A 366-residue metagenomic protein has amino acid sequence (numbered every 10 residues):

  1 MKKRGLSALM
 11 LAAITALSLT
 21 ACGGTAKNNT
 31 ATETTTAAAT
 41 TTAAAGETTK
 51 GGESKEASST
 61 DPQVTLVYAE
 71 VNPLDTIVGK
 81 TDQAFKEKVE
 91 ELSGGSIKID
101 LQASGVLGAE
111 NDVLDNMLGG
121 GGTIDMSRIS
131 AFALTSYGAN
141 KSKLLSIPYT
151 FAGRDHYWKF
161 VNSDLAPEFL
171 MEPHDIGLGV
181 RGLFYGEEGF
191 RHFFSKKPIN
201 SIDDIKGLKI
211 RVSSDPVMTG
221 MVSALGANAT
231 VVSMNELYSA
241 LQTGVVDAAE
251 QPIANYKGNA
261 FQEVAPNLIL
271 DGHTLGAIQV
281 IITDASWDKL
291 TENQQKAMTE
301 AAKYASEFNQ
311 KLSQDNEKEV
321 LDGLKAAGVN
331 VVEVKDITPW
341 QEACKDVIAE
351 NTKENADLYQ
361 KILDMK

Functional and structural regions predicted by a protein language model:
M1-T65: Short, low-complexity disordered leader/linker segments with a strong preference for bacterial N-terminal type II
G23-K27, K50-D155, L165, D175 (+1 more regions): N-terminal secretory/targeting leader peptides
K159: Short beta-strand-centered segments that line the small-molecule binding cleft or hinge of alpha/beta clamshell
L170-M171: Glycine-centered hinge/linker elements that transmit conformational signals in sensory and ligand-binding systems
